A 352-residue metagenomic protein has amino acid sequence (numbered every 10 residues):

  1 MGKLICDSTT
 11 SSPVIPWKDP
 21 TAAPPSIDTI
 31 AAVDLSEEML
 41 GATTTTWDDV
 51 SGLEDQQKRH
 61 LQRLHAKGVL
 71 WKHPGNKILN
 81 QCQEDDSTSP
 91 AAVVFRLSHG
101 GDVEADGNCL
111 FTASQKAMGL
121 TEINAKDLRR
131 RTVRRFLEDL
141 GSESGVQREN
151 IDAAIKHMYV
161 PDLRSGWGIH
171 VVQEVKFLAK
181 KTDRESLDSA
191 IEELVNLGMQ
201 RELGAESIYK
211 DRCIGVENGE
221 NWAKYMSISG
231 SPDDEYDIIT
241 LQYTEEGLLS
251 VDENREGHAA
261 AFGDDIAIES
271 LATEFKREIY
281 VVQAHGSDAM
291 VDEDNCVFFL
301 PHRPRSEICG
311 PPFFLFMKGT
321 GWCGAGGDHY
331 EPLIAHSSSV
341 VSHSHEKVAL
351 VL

Functional and structural regions predicted by a protein language model:
M1-R96, G257, D265-L352: C-terminal or late-domain output modules
H65-S98, A105-S287: Papain-like cysteine protease catalytic cores
